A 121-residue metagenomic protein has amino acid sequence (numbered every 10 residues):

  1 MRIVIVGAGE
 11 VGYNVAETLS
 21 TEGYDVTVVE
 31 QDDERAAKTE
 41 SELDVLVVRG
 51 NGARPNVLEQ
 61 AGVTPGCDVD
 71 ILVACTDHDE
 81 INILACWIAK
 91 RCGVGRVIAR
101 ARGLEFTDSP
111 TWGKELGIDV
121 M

Functional and structural regions predicted by a protein language model:
M1-M121: Cytosolic regulatory regions of ion transport systems
